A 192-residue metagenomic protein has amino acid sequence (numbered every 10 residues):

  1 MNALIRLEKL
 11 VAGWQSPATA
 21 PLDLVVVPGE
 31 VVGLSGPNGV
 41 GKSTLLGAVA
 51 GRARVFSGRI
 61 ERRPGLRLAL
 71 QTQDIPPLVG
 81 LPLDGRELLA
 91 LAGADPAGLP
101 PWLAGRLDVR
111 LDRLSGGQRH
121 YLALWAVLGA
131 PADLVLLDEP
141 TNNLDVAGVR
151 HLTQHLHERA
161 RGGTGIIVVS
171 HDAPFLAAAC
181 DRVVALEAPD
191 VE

Functional and structural regions predicted by a protein language model:
S35-P37: The feature captures the beta-strand-to-loop junction immediately N-terminal to the Walker
A50-G93: ABC ATPase nucleotide-binding domain signature region
R110-L114: Conserved ABC ATPase signature
E139-P140: Walker B catalytic motif
D145: ABC-family nucleotide-binding domains
R150-G162: Helical segment within the ABC ATPase nucleotide-binding domain
S170-H171: H-loop/switch region of ABC-family ATPase nucleotide-binding domains
